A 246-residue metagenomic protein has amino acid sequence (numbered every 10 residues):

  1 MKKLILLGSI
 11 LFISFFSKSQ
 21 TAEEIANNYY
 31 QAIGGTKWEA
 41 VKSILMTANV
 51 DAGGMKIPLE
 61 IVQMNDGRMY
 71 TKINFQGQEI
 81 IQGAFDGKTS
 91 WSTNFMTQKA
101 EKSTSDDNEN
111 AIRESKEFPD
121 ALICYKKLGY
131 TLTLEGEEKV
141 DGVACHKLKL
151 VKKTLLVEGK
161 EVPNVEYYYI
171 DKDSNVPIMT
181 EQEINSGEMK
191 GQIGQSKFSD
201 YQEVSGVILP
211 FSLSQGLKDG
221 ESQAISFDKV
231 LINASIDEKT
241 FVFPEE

Functional and structural regions predicted by a protein language model:
M1-A22: Bacterial Sec-dependent N-terminal signal peptides
F15, Q63, E138, I170-D171 (+1 more regions): Hydrophobic alpha-helical segments, especially N-terminal targeting/anchoring helices
S19, A144-V242: Gly/Pro-enriched, hydrophobic low-complexity segments that function as extracytoplasmic propeptides/linkers
Q20-N28, K37, W91-K160, E188-M189 (+2 more regions): Flexible, processing/modification-adjacent segments and terminal tails in exported/periplasmic/extracellular proteins
E24-Q98, G129-L134: N-terminal mature ectodomain segment of secretory-pathway/periplasmic proteins
V50, I73-F75, G136, K149-K152 (+1 more regions): Short, structured patches in soluble enzyme cores that scaffold and shape functional sites
A52, F75, V140-D141, V204: Structural motif
Q76-E79, Q98-A100, I184-S186, L217: Short, surface-exposed beta-strand-loop junctions and turns on beta-sheet-rich folds
